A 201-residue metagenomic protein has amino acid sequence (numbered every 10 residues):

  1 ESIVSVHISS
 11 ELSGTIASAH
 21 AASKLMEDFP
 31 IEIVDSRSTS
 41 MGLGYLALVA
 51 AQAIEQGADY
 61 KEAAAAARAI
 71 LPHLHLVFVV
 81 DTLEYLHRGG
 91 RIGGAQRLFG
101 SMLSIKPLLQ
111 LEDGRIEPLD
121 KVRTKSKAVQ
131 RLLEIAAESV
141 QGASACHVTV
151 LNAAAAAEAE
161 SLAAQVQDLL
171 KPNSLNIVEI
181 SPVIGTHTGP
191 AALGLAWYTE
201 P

Functional and structural regions predicted by a protein language model:
S2-V4: Structural motif
V6-S9: Active-site microenvironments of hydrolase-like enzyme catalytic domains
E11, T15-E32, S38-P201: Mixed-charge interfacial surface used for oligomerization/domain docking and macromolecular partner engagement
